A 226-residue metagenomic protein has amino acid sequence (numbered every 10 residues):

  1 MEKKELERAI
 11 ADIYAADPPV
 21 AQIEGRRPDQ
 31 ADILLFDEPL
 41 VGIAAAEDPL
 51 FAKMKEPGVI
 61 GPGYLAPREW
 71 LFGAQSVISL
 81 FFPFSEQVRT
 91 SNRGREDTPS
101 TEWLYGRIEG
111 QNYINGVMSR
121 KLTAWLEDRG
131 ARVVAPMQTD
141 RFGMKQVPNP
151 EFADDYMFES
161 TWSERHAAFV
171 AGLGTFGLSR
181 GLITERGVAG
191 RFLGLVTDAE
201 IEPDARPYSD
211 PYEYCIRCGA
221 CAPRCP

Functional and structural regions predicted by a protein language model:
M1-I108: Non-catalytic, usually N-terminal nucleic-acid engagement modules in DNA/RNA processing proteins
T98-P226: Catalytic cores of enzyme domains
